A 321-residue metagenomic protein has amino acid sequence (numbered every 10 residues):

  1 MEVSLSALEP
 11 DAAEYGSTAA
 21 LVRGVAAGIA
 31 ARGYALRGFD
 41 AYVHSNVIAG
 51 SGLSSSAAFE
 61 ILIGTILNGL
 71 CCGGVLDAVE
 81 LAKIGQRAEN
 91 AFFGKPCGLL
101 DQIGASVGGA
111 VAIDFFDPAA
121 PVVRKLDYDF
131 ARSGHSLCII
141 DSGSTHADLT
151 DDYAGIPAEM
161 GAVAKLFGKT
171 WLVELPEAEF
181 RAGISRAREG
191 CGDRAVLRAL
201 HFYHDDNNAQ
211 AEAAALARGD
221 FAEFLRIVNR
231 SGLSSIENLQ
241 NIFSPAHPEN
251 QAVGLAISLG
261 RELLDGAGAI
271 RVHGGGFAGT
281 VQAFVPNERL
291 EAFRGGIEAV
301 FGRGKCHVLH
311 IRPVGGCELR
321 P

Functional and structural regions predicted by a protein language model:
M1-S17, A35, A112-R271, A283-P321: C-terminal nucleotide
E2-R132, L264, L290-R294, V308 (+1 more regions): Gly/Ser-rich oxyanion-binding loop with an adjacent helix/lid that shapes the negatively charged ligand pocket
A278-V281: N-terminal pre-core extensions flanking Radical SAM catalytic domains
